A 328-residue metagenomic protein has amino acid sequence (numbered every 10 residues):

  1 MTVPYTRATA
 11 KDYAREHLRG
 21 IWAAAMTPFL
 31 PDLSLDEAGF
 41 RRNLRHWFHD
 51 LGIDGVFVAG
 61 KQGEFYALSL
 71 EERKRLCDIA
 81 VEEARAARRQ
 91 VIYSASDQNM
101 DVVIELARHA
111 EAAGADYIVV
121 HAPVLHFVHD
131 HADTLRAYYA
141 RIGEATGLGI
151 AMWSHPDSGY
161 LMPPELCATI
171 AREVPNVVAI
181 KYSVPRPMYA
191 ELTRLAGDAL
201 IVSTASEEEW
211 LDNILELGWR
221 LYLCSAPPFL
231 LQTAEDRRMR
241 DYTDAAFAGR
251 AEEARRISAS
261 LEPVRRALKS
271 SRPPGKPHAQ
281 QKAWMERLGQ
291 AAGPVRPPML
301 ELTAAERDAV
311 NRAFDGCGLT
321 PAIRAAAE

Functional and structural regions predicted by a protein language model:
T2-L161, C167, V178, P298-E301 (+1 more regions): Active-site beta->alpha loop and helix N-cap motifs at the rims of alpha/beta catalytic domains
T2-Y13, H17, W22-T27, H49-I53 (+2 more regions): C-terminal alpha-helical cap/extension of soluble enzyme domains
N43, L76, I170, A254-I257 (+1 more regions): A structural signal for short hydrophobic/aromatic patches embedded in well-ordered alpha helices
F65, V91, H121, Y160 (+7 more regions): Residue-level signal for alpha-helical context at structural boundaries
H121-R136, K181-G197, W219-L223, M285-A291 (+1 more regions): Repeat-unit-sized solenoid/scaffold elements
R141-E144, P156-R265, K269-P273: Catalytic alpha/beta core domains of metabolic enzymes, predominantly
